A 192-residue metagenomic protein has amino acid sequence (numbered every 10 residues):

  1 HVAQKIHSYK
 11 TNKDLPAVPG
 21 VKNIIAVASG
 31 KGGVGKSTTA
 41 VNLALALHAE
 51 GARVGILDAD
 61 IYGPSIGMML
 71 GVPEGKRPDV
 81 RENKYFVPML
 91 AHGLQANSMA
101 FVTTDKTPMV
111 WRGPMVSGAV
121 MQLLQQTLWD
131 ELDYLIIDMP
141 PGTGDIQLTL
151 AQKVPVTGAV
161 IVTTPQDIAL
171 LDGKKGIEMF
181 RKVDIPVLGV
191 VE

Functional and structural regions predicted by a protein language model:
H1-A28: Extreme N-terminal, non-catalytic leader segments that precede Walker-type/kinase nucleotide-binding cores
V18, G63, G113, S117-M121 (+2 more regions): Amphipathic alpha-helical transducer elements in NTP-driven molecular machines
V21, G32, D58, I66 (+4 more regions): Residue-level signature of catalytic and energy-coupling elements of molecular machines, predominantly ATP/GTP-dependent
N23-D60, I177: Walker A/P-loop phosphate-binding motif and the immediately C-terminal alpha-helix
G33-N42, P64-G67, M139-Q147, A169-D172: Short glycine/serine/threonine-rich phosphate/pyrophosphate-binding segments that cradle anionic phosphate groups
L47, R53-K106, W111, S117 (+1 more regions): Phosphate-binding loop that captures ATP/GTP phosphates
A100-L150: Phosphate-binding/switch loop-helix module in NTP-utilizing enzymes
Q126, D133-E192: Conserved catalytic-core segment of NTP-binding enzymes
